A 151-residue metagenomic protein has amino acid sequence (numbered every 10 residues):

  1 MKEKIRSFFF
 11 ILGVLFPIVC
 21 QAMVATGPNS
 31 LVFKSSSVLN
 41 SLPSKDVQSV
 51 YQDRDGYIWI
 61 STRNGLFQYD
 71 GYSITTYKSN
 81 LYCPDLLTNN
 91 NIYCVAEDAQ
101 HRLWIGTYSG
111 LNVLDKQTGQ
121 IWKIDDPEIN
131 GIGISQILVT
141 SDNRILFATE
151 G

Functional and structural regions predicted by a protein language model:
M1-G151: Carboxylate-rich, polar loop motifs that coordinate divalent cations or form catalytic acidic clusters
